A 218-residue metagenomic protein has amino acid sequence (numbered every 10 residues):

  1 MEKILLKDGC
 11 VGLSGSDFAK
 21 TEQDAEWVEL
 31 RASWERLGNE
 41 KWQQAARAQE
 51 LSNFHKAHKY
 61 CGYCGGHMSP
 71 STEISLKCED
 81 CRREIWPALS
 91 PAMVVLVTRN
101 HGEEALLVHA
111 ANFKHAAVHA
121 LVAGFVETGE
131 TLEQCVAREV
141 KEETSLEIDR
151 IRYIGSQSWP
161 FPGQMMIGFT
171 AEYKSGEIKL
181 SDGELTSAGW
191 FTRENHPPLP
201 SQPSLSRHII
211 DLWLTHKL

Functional and structural regions predicted by a protein language model:
M1-H58, K114-H119, S181-L218: Nudix hydrolase/Nudix homology domain
A57-H58, G65, S75: Residues immediately within or flanking Cys/His clusters that coordinate Zn2+ in small zinc-binding modules
G65-M68, I85: Cys/His-rich microdomains that often coordinate metals
T72-A120, F125, E147-I148, A171-Y173: N-terminal strand-loop-strand
M93, M165-I167, T186: Change "...and in nucleic-acid phosphodiester-cleaving endonucleases..." to "...and in nucleic-acid processing enzymes
A120-G155, F169, E177: The catalytic Nudix box helix
Q157-L180: Active-site-adjacent beta-strand/loop module that shapes the phosphate/pyrophosphate-binding cleft
